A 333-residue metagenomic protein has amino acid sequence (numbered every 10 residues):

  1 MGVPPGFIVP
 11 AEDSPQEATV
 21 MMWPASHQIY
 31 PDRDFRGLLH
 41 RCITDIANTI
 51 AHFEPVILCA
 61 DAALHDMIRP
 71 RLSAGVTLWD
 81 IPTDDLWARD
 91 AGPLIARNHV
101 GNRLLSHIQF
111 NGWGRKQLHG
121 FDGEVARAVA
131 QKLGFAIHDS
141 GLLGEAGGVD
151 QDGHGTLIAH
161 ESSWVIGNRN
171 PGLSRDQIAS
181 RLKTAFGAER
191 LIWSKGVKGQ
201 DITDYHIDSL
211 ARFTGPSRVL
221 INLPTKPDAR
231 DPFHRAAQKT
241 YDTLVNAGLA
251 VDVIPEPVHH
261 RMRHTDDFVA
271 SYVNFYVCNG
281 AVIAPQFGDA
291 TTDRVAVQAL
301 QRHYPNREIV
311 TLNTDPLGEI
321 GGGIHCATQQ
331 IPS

Functional and structural regions predicted by a protein language model:
M1-S333: The feature marks the mature, well-folded catalytic cores of soluble enzymes
